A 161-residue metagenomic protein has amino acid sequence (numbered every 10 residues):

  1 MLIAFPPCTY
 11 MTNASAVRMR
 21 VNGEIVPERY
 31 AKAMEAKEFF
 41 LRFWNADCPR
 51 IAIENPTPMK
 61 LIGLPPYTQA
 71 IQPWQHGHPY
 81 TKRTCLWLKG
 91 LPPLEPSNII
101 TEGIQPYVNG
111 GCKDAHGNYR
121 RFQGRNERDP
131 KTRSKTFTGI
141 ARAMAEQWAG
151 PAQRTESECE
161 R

Functional and structural regions predicted by a protein language model:
M1-R161: Conserved active-site and SAM-binding loop architecture of S-adenosyl-L-methionine-dependent nucleic-acid
